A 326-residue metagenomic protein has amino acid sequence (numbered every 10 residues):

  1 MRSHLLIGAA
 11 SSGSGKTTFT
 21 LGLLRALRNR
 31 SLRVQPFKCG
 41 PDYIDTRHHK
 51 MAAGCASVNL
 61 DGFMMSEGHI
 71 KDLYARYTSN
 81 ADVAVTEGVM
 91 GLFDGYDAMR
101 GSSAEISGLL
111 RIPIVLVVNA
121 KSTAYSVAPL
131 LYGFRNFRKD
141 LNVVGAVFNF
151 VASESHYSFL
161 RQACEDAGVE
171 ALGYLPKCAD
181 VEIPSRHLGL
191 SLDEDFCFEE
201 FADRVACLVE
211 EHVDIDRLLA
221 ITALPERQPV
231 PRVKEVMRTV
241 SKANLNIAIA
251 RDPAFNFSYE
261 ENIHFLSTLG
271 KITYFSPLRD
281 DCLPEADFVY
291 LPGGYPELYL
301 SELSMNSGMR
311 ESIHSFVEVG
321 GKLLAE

Functional and structural regions predicted by a protein language model:
R2-L110, V118-G145, E154-S158: ATP-dependent carboxylate-amine ligase catalytic core
L23, L27-R28, C164, F265-G270: Hydrophobic alpha-helical packing residues
K38-C39, A171-A179, T273-L278: Beta-strand->loop->alpha-helix junctions that form or flank phosphate-binding loops in nucleotide-handling enzymes
I112, V169, E318-K322: A short helix->loop->beta-strand "cap" motif at the edges of active sites that frequently abuts
N119-A120, N149-A152, A250-P253: Structural motif
Y125-T239: Internal gly/pro-rich beta-alpha loop/helix module that stabilizes soluble enzyme cofactors or their anionic handles
D195, R204-C282, F288: Membrane-embedded hairpin module used as a gating/binding unit in multi-pass transport and secretion proteins
H264-E326: Flexible gly/pro-rich beta->alpha loop and the following alpha-helix that scaffold active-site loops
